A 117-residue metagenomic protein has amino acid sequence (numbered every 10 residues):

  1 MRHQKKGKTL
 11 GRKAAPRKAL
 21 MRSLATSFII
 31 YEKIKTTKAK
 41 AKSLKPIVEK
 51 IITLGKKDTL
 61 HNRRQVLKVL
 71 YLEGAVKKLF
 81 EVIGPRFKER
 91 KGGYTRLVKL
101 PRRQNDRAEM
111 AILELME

Functional and structural regions predicted by a protein language model:
M1-K88, R103-E117: Ribosome large-subunit tunnel/peptidyl-transferase-proximal elements
